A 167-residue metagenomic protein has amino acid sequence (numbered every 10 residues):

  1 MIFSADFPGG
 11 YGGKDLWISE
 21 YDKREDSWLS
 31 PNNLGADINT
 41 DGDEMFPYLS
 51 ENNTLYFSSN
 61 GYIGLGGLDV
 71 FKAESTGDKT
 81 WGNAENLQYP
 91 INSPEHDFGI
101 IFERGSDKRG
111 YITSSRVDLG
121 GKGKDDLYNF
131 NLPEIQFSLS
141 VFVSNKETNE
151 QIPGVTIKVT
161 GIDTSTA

Functional and structural regions predicted by a protein language model:
M1-F142, K146-N149, T156-V159, S165: Short, conserved micro-motifs composed of acidic
